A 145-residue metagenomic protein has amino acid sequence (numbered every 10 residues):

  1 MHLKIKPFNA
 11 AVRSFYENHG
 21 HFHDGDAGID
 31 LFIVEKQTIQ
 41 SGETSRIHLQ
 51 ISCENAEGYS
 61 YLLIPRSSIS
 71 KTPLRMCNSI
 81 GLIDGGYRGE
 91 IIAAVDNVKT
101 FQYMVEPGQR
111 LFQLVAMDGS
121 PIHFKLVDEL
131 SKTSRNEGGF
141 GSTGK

Functional and structural regions predicted by a protein language model:
M1-K145: DUTPase catalytic domain/fold
